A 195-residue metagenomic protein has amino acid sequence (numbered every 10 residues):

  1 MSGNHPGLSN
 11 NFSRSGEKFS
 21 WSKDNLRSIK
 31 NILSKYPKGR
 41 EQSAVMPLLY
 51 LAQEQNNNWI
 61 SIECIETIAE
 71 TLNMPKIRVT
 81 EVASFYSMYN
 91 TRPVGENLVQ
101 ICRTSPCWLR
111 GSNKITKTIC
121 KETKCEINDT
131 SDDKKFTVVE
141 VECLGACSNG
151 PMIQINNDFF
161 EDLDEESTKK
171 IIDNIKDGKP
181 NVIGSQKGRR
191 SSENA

Functional and structural regions predicted by a protein language model:
M1-A195: Signature of N-terminal electron-transfer/Fe-S-associated modules in redox systems
